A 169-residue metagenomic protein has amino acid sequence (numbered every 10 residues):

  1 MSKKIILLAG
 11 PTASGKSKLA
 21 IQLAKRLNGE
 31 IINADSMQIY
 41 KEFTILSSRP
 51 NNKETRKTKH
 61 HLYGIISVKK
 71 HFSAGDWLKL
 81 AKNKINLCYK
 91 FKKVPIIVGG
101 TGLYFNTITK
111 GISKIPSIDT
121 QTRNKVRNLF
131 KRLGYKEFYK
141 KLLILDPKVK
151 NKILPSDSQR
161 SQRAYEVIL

Functional and structural regions predicted by a protein language model:
M1-L169: Phosphate/pyrophosphate-binding catalytic cores of soluble transferases and nucleic-acid-acting enzymes
